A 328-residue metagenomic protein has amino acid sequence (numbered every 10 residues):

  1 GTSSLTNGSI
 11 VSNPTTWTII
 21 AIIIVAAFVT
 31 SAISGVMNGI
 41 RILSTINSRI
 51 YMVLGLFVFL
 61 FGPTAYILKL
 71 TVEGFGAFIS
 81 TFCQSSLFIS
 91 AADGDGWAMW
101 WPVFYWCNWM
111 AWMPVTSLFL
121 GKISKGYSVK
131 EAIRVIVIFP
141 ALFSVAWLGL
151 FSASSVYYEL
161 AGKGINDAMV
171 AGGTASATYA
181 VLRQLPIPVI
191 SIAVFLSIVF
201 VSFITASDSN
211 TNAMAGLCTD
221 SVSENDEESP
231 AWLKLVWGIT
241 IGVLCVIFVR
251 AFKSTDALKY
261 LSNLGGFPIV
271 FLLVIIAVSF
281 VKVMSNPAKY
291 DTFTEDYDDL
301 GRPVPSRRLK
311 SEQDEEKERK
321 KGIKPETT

Functional and structural regions predicted by a protein language model:
G1-N7, I24-I46, G62, T116-V129 (+2 more regions): Membrane-water interface regions at transmembrane-helix termini and the short interhelical loops of multi-pass membrane
G1-S4, I19, M52-I89, F151-V156 (+1 more regions): Hydrophobic alpha-helical segments and their helix-loop junctions in multi-pass secondary transporters
I10-V29, I33, P102-A111, K130-G173 (+3 more regions): Loop-to-transmembrane helix boundary motifs in multi-pass membrane proteins
T16-A26, Y51-F61, S90-W100, Q184-V199 (+1 more regions): Select transmembrane alpha-helical segments in multipass membrane proteins
S34-G62, T71-I79, R134-P140, K259-L273: Membrane-interface loop-to-helix entry segments
S80-D95, A153-V189: Membrane-interface interhelical connector segments
P114-I136, V189-C218: Membrane-helix boundary/coupling elements in multi-pass transport proteins
T294-T328: Long, low-complexity, intrinsically disordered cytosolic termini of multi-pass membrane proteins
